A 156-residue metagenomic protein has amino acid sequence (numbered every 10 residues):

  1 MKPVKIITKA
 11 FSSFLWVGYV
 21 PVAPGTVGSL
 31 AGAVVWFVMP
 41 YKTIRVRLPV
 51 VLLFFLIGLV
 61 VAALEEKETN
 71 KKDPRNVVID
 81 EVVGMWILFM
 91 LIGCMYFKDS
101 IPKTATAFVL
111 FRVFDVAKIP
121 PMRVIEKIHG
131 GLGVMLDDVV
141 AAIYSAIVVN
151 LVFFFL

Functional and structural regions predicted by a protein language model:
K2-V27, V60-L88, R112-I143: Interhelical loop and helix-boundary elements at the membrane-water interface of polytopic inner-membrane proteins
S29-A33, L48-F55, I101-R112: Hydrophobic core segments of alpha-helical transmembrane domains in multi-pass membrane proteins
W36-P49, L88-K103, N150-L156: Helix-coil boundary and interhelical linker segments in multi-pass alpha-helical membrane proteins
V38-P40, L56, V61, I92-G93 (+2 more regions): Hydrophobic membrane-targeting signal helices
I44, L48-E68, F153: Hydrophobic, well-ordered secondary-structure segments that either form specific early membrane-associated helices used
D138-F154: Final/C-terminal transmembrane alpha-helix of multipass membrane proteins
